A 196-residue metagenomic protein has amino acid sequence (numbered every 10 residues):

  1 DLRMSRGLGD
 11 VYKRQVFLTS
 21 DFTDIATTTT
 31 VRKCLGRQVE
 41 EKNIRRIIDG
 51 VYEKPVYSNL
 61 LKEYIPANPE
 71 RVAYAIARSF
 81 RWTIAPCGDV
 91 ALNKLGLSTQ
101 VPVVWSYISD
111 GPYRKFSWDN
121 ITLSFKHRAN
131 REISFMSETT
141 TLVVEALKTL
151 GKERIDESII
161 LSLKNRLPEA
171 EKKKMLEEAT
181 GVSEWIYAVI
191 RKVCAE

Functional and structural regions predicted by a protein language model:
D1-L8, Y12: Single conserved hydrophobic/aromatic residue that forms the stacking wall/gate of nucleotide- or nucleobase-binding
K13-T23: Short acidic, hydrophobic short linear motifs in intrinsically disordered regions
A26-R37: Short amphipathic alpha-helical interaction segments
E40-I48: A short, conserved structural fragment
I47-G50, A77-W118: Short gly/ser-rich loop at a beta-strand->alpha-helix junction or flexible surface loop bordering the NTP-binding
V51-R71: Short, cationic-aromatic polyanion-contact patches
S117, I121-H127: A short, charged helix-loop
H127-E196: Hydrophobic alpha-helical interaction segments
